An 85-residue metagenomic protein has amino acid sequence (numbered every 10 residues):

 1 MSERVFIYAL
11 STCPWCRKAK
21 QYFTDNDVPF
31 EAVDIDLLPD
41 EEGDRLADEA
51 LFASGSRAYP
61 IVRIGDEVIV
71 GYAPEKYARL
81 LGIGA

Functional and structural regions predicted by a protein language model:
M1-P29, V33: Local sequence-structure signature of Cys/Sec-based thiol-disulfide redox active-site neighborhoods
P14, D36, V70: Nucleotide phosphate-binding site architecture
R17, G43-D44, P74: Conserved strand-to-helix beginnings and helix N-cap segments that scaffold or border functional pockets
Q21, D25, D48, R79-G82: Replace "anionic and nucleotidyl ligands
I35-R57, G82-I83: Thioredoxin-like thiol-disulfide oxidoreductase module
R57-A58, Y72: BRCT (BRCA1 C-terminal) phosphopeptide-binding modules in DNA damage response/checkpoint, repair, replication
R63-A85: Non-catalytic, surface beta->alpha helical segment in thiol-disulfide oxidoreductase systems
